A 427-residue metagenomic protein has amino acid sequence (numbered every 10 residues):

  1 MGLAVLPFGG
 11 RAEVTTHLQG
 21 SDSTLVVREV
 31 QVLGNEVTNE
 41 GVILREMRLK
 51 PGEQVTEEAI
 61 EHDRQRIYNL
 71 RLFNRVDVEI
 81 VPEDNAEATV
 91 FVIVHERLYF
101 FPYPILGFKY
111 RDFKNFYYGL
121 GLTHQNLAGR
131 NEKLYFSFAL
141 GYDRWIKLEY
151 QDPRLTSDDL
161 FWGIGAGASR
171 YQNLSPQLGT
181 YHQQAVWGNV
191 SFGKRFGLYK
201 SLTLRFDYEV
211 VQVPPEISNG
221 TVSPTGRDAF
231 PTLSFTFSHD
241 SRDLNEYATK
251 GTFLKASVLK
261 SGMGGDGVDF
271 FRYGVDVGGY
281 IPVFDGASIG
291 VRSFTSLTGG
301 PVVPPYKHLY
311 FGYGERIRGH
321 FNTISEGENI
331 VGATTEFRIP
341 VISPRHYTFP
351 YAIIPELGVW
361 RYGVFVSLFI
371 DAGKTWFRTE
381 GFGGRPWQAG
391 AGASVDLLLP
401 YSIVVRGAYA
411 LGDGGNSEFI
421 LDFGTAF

Functional and structural regions predicted by a protein language model:
M1-T16: Bacterial Sec-dependent N-terminal signal peptides
A12-K109, G121, Y135-R154, V186 (+5 more regions): Periplasmic polypeptide-binding modules associated with outer-membrane biogenesis and secretion
E87-T89, I93-E246, T252-F253, L309-E315 (+3 more regions): Gram-negative/organellar outer-membrane beta-barrel architecture
P224, P305-I317, K374-G390: Solvent-exposed, glycine/polar-rich loop segments of beta-barrel outer-membrane systems
L233-W360, V364: C-terminal outer-membrane beta-barrel translocator/porin domains of Gram-negative envelope proteins and their
F321-E326, P355, T379-R385, A410-L411: Short, contiguous acidic/charged loop-to-helix segments that flank catalytic cores in large enzymes
S343-T348, V359-R361, F377-E380, I403-G407 (+1 more regions): Extended hydrophobic-aromatic, low-complexity segments
D371: Short basic (Lys/Arg) and small-residue
